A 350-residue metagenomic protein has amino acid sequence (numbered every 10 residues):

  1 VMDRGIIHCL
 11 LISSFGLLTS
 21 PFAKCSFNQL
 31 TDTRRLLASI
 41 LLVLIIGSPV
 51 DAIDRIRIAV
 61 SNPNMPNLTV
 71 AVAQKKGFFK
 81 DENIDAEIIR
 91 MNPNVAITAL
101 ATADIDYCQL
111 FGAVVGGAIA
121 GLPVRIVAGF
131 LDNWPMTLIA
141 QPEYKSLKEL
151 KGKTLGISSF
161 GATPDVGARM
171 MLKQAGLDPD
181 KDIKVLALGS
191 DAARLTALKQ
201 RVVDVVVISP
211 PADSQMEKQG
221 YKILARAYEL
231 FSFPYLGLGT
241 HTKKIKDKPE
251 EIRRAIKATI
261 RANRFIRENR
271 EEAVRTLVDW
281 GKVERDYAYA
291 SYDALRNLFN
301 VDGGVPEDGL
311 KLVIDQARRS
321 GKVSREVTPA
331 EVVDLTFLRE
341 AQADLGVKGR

Functional and structural regions predicted by a protein language model:
A38-G47: Bacterial N-terminal signal peptides
S48-A52: Sec/Tat signal peptide C-region and signal peptidase I cleavage site
I53-S190, R194-Q200, D204-P210, Y221-S232: Short, glycine-/small- and polar/acidic-enriched structural segments that line small-molecule recognition paths
V72-A73, M136-K145, Y235-E250, L298: A bilobed periplasmic-binding-protein/Venus flytrap-type ligand-binding module shared by bacterial periplasmic
G112-A113, A192-G281: Pocket-lining segment of extracytoplasmic ligand-binding domains
T163-K181, A258-A290, A330-V333, A341 (+1 more regions): Ligand-binding clefts/hinges and TM-proximal coupling segments of bilobed small-molecule sensing domains
D247-R325: Secondary-structure end/capping motifs
R318-R350: Conserved C-terminal helix/tail region of periplasmic/extracytoplasmic solute-binding proteins
